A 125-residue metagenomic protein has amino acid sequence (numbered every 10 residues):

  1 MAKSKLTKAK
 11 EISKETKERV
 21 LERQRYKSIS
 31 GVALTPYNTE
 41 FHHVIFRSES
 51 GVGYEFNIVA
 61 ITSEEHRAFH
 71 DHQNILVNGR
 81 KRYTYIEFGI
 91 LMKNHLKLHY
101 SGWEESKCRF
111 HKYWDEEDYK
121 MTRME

Functional and structural regions predicted by a protein language model:
M1-Y26, G31-N38, R80-E125: A boundary/linker detector
L6-I12, E55-I61, H70: Short, exposed beta-strand "edge-strand" segments with a Pro/Gly-rich flavor and a Y/T-containing core
S28, E49-V52, V77: Residues in flexible loops and secondary-structure boundaries
T35-P36, R47, E64-A68: Short, charged/polar surface micro-motifs in flexible loops or helix N-caps
E40-V44: Histidine-centered catalytic micro-motifs used for acid/base chemistry in nuclease and nucleotide-processing active
I45-I58: Short linker/helix segments within small regulatory modules
F46-R47, H70, N74, H99: Alpha-helical and His/Cys-centered functional microenvironments
I58-E87: Short Cys/His-centered divalent metal-binding micro-motifs
